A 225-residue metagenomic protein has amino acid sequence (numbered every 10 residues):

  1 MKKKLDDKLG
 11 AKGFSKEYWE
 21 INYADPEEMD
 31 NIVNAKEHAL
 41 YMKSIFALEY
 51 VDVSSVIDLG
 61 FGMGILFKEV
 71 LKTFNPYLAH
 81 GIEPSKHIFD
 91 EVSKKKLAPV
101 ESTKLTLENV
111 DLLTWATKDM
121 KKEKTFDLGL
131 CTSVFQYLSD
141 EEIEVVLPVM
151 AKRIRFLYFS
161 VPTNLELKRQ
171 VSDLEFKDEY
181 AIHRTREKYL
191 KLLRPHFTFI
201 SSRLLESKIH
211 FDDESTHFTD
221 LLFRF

Functional and structural regions predicted by a protein language model:
M1-M120, L138-K152, F156-F225: Class I (Rossmann-like) S-adenosyl-L-methionine-dependent methyltransferase catalytic domain, capturing the SAM-binding
V53, T125-F126: Local beta-strand N-terminus motif with an aromatic residue
L130: A conserved beta-strand element that flanks and buttresses the S-adenosyl-L-methionine
S133-Y137: Short catalytic micro-motifs in class I SAM-dependent methyltransferases
